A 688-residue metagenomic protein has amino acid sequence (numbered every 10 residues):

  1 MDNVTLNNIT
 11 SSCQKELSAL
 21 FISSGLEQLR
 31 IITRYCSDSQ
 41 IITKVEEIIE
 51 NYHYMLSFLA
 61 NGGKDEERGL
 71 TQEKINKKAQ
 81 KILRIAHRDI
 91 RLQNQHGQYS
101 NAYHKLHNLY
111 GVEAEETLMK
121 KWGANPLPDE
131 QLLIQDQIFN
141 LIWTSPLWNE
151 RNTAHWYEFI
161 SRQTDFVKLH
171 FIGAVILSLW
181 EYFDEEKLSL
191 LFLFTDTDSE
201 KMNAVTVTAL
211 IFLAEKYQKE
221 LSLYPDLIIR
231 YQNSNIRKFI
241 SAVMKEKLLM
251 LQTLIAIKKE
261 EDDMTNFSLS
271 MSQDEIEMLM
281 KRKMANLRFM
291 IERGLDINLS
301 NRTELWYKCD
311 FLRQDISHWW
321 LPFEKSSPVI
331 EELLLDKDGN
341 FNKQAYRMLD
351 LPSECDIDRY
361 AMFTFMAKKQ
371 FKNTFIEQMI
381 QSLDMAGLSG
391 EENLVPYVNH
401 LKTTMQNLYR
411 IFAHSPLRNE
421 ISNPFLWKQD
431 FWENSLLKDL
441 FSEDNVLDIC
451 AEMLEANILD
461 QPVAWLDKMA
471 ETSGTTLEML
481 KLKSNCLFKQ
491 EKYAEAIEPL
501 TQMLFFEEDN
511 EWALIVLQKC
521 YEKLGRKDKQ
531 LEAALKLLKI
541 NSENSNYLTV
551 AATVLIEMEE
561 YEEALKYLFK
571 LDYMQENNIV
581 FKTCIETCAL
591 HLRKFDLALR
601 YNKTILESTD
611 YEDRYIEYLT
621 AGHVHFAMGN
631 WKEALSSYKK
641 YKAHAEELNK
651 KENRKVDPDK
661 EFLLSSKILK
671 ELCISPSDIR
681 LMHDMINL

Functional and structural regions predicted by a protein language model:
D2-G63, I236-L388: Non-catalytic protein-protein interaction scaffold segments in large eukaryotic complex-forming proteins
D2-L132: Extended, helix-rich scaffolding/adaptor regions
S11-S12, I31, E47, N51-Y54 (+10 more regions): "A position-specific structural signal for the A-helix of alpha-solenoid helical repeats
I31-R34, Y54, F58-N61, K81-R88 (+8 more regions): Positions within ordered alpha-helical repeat solenoids
R34, T195-D196, I211-S234, Y573 (+2 more regions): TPR/TPR-like (Sel1-like) alpha-helical repeat modules
Y110-E200, A209, L213-E220, I255: Alpha-helical solenoid scaffolds in large eukaryotic transport, assembly, and signaling factors
Q135-I142, L447-L688: Extended amphipathic alpha-helical coiled-coil/heptad-repeat regions
P328-K519: Alpha-solenoid helical-repeat scaffolds
